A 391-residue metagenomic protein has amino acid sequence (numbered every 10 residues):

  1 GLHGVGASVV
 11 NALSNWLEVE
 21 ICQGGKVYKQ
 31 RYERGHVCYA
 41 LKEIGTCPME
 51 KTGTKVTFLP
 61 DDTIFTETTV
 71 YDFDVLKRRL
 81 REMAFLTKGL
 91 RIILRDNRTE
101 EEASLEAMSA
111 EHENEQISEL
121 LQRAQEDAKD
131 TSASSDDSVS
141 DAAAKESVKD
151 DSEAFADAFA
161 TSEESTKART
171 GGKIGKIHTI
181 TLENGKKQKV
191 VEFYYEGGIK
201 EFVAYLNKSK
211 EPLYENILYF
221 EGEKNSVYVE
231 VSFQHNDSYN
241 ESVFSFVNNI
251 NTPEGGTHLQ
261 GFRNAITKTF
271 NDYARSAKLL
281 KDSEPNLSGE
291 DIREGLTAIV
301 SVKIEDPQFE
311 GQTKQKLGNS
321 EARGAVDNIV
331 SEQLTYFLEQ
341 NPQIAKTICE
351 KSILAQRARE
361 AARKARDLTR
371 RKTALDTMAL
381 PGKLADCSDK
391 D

Functional and structural regions predicted by a protein language model:
G1: Aromatic/His-enriched, Gly/Pro-containing loop or helix-boundary segments that lie immediately adjacent to catalytic
G4, S8-A12, W16-D391: GHKL-family ATPase ATP-binding module
